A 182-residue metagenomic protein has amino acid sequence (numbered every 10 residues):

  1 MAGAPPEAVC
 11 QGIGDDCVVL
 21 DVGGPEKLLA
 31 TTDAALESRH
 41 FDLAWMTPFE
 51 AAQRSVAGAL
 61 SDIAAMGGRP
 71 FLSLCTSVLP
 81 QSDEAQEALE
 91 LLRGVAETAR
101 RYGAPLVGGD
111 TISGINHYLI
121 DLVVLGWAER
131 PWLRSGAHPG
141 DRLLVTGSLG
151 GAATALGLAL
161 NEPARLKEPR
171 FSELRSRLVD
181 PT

Functional and structural regions predicted by a protein language model:
M1-T182: Helix-biased detector of long, well-ordered alpha-helical tracts
